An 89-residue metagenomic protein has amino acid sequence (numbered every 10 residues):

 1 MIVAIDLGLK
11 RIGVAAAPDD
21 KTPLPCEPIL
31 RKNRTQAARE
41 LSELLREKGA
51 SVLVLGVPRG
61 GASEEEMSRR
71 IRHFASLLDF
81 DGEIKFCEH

Functional and structural regions predicted by a protein language model:
M1-I5, L9-H89: Phosphate- and other anionic-substrate recognition elements at nucleic-acid/protein interfaces
